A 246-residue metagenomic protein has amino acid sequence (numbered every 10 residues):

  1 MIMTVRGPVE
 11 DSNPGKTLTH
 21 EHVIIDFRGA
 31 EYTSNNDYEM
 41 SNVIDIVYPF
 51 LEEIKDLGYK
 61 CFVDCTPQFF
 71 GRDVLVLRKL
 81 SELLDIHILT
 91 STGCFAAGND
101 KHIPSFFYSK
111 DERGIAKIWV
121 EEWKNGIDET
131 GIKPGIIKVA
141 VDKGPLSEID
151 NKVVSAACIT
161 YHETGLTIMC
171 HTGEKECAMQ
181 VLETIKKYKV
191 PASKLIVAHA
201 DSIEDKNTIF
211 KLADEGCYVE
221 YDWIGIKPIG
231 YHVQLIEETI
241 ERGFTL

Functional and structural regions predicted by a protein language model:
M1-E21: N-terminal basic/disordered segments at the start of proteins
G15-I24, Y32-H87, R113-K133: Alpha-helical scaffold segments that flank or form the walls of functional sites
T66-D73, L146, D201-K206, I226-G230: Acidic-and-aromatic substrate-binding clefts and catalytic sites of carbohydrate-active enzymes
L77, E148-K152, E176-K189, D205-A213 (+1 more regions): Distinct, well-ordered alpha-helical segments
K79-E82, H87-L89, G93-T164, Y218 (+1 more regions): Active-site gating/metal-coordination segments in enzymes
D85-I86, T164-T167, K186-K194, K211-E220 (+1 more regions): Glycine-enriched alpha-helix->loop->beta-strand junction motifs that scaffold or abut catalytic
T167-G173, K194-S202, W223-I224: Catalytic beta/alpha-barrel core
I203-L246: Active-site-adjacent C-terminal substructures of enzyme catalytic domains
